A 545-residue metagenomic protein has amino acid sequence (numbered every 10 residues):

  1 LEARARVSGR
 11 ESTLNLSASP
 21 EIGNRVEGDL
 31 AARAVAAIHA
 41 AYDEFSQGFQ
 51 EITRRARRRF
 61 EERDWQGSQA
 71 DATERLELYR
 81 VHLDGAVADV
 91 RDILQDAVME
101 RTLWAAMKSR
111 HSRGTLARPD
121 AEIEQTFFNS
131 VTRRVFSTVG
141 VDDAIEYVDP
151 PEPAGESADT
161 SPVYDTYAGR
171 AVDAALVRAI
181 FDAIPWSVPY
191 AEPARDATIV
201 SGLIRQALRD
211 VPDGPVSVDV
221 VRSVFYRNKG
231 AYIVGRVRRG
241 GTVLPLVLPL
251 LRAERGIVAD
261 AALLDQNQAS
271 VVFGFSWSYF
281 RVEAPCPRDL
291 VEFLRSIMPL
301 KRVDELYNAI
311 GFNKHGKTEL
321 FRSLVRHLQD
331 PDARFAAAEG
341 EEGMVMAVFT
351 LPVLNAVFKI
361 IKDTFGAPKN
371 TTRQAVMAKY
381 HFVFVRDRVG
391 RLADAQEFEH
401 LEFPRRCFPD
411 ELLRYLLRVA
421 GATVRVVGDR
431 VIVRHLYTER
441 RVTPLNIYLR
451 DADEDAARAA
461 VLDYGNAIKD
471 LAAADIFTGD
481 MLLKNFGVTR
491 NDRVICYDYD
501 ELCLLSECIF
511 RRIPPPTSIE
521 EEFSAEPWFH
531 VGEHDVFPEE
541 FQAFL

Functional and structural regions predicted by a protein language model:
E2-V7, E11: Acidic, Ala/Val/Gly-enriched low-complexity intrinsically disordered segments
G9, N15-Q268: Noncatalytic N-terminal accessory/assembly modules of large enzymes
V172-L176, C286, P444-Y448, L504 (+1 more regions): Short, solvent-exposed coil/turn linker segments
I199, E411-L412, P444, V536 (+1 more regions): Exposed alpha-helical structural elements
Q206-D451, A456, D463, A473: Conserved ATP-binding subdomain of kinase catalytic cores across diverse folds
K379-E399, I509-F544: Active-site-adjacent segment of 2-oxoglutarate/Fe(II) JmjC oxygenases
E454-K484: Conserved kinase catalytic-core helix
F477-H530: Catalytic activation segment of kinase domains across protein kinase-like and atypical kinase folds
